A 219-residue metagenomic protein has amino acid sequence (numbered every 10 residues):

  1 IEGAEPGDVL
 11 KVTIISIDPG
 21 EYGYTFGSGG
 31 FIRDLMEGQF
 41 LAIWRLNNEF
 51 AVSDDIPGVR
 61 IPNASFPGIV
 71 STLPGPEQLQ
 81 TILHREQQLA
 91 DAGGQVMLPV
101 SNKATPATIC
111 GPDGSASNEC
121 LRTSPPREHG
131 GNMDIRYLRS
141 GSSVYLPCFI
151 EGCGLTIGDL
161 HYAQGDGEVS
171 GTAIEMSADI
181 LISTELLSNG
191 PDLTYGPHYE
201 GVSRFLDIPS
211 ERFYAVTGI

Functional and structural regions predicted by a protein language model:
I1, S16-G20, F149-G154: Short, charged beta-turn/beta-strand-edge "cap" motif at the junction between a beta-strand and an adjacent loop
E2, T13-I15, E185-L187: A structural detector for beta-sheet-dominated domains
A4-G7, G141: Loop/turn positions that initiate beta-strands
V9-V12, L146: A generic structural signal for residues embedded in beta-strands
S16-R139, Y145: Intrinsically disordered, low-complexity linker/loop segments enriched in Gly/Pro and charged/polar residues
P99-N132, R136-I219: Conserved mixed alpha/beta catalytic, RNA-binding, or beta-rich assembly cores of soluble enzyme, regulatory
